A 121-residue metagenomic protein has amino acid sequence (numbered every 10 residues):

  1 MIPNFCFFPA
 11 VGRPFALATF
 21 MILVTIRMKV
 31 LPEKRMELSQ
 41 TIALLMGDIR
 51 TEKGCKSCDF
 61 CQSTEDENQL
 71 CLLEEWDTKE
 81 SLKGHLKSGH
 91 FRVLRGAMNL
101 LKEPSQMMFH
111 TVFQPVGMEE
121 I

Functional and structural regions predicted by a protein language model:
A10-V11, A16-A18: Acidic, Ala/Val/Gly-enriched low-complexity intrinsically disordered segments
I22, F60-N68, G96-I121: Glycine-rich beta-strand-turn "strand-cap" elements at beta-sheet edges
I22-K56, F60: N-terminal first-folded block
I22-M28, D59-L86: Short, well-ordered beta-strand segments in beta-rich or mixed alpha/beta enzyme and ligand-binding folds
V30-P32, T78, T111-Q114: Non-catalytic surface loops within mature trypsin-like serine protease
L44, D48-S57, E75-F109: An amphipathic, aromatic/His-enriched active-site/gating alpha helix that lines ligand/cofactor pockets
